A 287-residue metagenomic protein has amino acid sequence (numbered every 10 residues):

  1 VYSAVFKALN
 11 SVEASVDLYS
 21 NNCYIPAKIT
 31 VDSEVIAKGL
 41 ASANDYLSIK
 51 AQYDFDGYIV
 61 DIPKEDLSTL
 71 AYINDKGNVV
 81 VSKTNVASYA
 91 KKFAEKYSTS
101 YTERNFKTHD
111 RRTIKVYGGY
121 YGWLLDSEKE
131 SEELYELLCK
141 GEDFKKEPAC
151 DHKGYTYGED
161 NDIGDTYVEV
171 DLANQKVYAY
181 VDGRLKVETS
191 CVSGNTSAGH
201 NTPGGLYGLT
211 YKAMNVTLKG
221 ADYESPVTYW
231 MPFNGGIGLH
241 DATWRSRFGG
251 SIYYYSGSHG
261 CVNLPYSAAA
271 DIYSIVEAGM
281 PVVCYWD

Functional and structural regions predicted by a protein language model:
V1-E224, Y229, V276-A278, V283-D287: Surface-exposed, secretory/extracytoplasmic low-complexity segments enriched in Ser/Thr/Asn/Gly/Pro
W230-I275, M280-C284: Active-site scaffold segments
